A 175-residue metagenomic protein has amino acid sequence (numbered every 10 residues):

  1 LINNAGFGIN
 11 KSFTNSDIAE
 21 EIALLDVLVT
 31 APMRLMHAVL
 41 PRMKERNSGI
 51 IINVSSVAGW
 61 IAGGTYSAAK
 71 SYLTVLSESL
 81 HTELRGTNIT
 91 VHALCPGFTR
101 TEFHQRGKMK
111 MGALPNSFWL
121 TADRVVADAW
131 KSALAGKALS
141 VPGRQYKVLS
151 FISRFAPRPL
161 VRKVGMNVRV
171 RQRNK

Functional and structural regions predicted by a protein language model:
N4-I9: Conserved NAD(P)H cofactor-binding loop of Rossmann-fold oxidoreductase domains
S12-T14, E20-L25: Substrate-binding pocket helix/loop in short-chain dehydrogenase/reductase
M36, A69-Y72: Active-site helix of classical SDR
M36-H37, E78: A short, exposed helix-loop element centered on a Lys and neighboring polar residues
A38-N47, I61: A short helix-coil junction within the Rossmann-fold of NAD(P)-dependent oxidoreductases
S56: Residue(s) in the substrate-gating loop at a strand-loop-helix junction that position the organic substrate next
E83-Y146: SDR active-site lid
